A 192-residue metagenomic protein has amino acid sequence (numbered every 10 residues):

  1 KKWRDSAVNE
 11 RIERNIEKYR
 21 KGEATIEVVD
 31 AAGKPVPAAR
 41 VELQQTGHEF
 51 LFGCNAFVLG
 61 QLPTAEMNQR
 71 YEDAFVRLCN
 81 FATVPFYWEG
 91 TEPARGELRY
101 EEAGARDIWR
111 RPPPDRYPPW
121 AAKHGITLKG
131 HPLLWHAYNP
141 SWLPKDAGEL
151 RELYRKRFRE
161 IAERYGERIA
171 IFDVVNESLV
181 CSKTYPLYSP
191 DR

Functional and structural regions predicted by a protein language model:
K1-P37, E42-L59, P93-E97, K129: Beta-strand-rich domain onsets/edges
R14, A105, K145, E149: Short, surface-exposed alpha-helical recognition segments that flank or form part of ligand/macromolecule-binding
Y19, Q45-G47, D73-R77, E163-E167: Extracellular/periplasmic catalytic domains that process cell-envelope and extracellular macromolecules
H48, L59-G60, D73-Y87: Feature activates predominantly on carbohydrate-active enzymes
F57, T64-E72, T184-R192: Noncatalytic carbohydrate-binding groove/subsite architecture in carbohydrate-active enzymes
G60-V76, R151-I161: Short, acidic/polar
F81-E97, R111-R192: Substrate-binding cleft and catalytic face of glycoside hydrolase catalytic domains, especially the flexible beta-alpha
E102-I108: Surface-exposed intrinsically disordered loops and tails
